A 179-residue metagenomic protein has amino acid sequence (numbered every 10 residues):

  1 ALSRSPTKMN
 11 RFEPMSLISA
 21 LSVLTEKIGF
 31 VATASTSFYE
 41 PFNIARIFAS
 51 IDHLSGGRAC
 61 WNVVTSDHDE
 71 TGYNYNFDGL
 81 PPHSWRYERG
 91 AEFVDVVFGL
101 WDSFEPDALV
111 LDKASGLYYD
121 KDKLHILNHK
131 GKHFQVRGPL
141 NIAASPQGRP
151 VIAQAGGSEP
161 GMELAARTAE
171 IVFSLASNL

Functional and structural regions predicted by a protein language model:
A1-L179: N-terminal glycine-rich cofactor-binding segment that shapes the pocket for flavin-like pterin cofactors
